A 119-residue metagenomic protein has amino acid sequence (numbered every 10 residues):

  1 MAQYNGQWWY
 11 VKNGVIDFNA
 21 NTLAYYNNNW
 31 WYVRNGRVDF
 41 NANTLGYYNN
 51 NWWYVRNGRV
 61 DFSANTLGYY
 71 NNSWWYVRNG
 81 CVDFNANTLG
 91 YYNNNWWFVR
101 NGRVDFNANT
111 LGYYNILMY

Functional and structural regions predicted by a protein language model:
M1-Y119: Extracellular adhesion/carbohydrate-binding repeat motifs centered on closely spaced tryptophans
